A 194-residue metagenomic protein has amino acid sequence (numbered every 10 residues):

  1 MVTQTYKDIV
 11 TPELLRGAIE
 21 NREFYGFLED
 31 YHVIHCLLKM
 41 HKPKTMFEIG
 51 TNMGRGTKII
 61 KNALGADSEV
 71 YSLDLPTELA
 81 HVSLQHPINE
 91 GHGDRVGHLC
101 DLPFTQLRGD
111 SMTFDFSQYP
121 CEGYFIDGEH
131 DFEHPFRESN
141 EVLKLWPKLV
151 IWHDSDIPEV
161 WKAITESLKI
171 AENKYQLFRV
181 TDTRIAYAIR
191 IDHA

Functional and structural regions predicted by a protein language model:
M1-T3, H193-A194: Short, Lys/Arg-enriched, disordered terminal segments
V2-H41: Class I SAM-dependent methyltransferase Rossmann-like catalytic core, especially the SAM/SAH-binding loop
E20, Y31-A194: S-adenosylmethionine/decaboxylated-SAM
